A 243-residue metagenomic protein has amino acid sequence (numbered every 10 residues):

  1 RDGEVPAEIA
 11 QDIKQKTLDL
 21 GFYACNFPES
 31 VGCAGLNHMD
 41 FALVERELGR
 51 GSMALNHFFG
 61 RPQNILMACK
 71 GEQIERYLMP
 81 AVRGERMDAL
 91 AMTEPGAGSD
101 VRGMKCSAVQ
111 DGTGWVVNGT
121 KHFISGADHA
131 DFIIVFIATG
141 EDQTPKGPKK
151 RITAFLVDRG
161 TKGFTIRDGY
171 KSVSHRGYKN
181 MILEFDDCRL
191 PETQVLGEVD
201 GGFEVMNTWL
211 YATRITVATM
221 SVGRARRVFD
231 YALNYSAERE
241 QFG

Functional and structural regions predicted by a protein language model:
K14, L18-M87, S125-F132, V222: Internal helix-loop-helix
G21, V44-G49, I137-T139, V157-K162 (+1 more regions): Short Ser/Thr-interspersed hydrophobic loop/turn segments at strand-loop and sheet-helix junctions that line or gate
G35-E47, D100-M104, E184, L190: Structural signature of FAD isoalloxazine-binding scaffolds in flavoprotein oxidoreductases
A81, G96-S99, F123-G126, P145-K146 (+1 more regions): Short Gly/Pro-enriched turn/cap motifs at secondary-structure boundaries
C106-V109: A structural signal for short hydrophobic beta-strand segments in well-ordered beta-sheet cores
G114, N118-T165: A short core secondary-structure module
A154, F164-G243: Glycine-rich beta->alpha junctions and the first turn(s) of the following alpha-helix
